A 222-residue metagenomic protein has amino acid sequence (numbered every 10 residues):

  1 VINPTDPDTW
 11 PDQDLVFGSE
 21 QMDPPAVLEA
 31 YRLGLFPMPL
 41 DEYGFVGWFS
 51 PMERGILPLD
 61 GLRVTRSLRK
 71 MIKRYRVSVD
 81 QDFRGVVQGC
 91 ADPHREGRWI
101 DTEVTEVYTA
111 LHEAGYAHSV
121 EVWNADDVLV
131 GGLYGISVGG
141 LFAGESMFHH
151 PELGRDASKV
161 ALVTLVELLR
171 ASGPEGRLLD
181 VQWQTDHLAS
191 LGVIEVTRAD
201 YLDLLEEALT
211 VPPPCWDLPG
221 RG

Functional and structural regions predicted by a protein language model:
V1-G222: N-acyltransferase acceptor-side catalytic subdomain
